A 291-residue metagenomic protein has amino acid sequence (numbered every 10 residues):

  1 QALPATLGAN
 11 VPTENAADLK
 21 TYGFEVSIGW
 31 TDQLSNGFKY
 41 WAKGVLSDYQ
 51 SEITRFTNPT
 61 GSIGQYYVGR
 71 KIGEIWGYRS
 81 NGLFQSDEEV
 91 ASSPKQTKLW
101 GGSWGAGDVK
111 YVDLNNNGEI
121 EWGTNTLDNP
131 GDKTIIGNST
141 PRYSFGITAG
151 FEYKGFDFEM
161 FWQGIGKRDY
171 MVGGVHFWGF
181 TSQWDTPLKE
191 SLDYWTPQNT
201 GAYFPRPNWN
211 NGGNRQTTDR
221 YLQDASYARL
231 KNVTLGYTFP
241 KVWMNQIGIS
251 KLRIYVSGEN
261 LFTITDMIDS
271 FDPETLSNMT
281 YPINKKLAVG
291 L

Functional and structural regions predicted by a protein language model:
Q1-A2, S51-Y66, R168-D193, I264-F271: Outer-membrane beta-barrel and related beta-rich outer-membrane complex signature in Gram-negative bacteria
A5, P12-T21, I63-V90, L192-A202 (+2 more regions): C-terminal beta-signal and terminal closure region of outer-membrane beta-barrel proteins
G8-N10, D18-F24, L46-E52, T140-F145 (+3 more regions): Transmembrane beta-barrel architecture of outer-membrane proteins
E14-K20, F24, T31-S139, G179: Conserved small-residue
V26-W30, I147-Y153, M160, V233-F239 (+2 more regions): Residues on the lipid-exposed face of transmembrane beta-strands in outer-membrane beta-barrel proteins
W30-D32, L46-E52, Y153-G155, G164-R168 (+3 more regions): Transmembrane beta-strands of outer-membrane beta-barrel pores
N36, G155-F158, V242-W243: Repeated loop/turn-to-beta-strand initiation elements of outer-membrane beta-barrel proteins
I165-I254, G258: Extracytoplasmic gating/loop element in the C-terminal half of outer-membrane beta-barrel translocons and assembly
